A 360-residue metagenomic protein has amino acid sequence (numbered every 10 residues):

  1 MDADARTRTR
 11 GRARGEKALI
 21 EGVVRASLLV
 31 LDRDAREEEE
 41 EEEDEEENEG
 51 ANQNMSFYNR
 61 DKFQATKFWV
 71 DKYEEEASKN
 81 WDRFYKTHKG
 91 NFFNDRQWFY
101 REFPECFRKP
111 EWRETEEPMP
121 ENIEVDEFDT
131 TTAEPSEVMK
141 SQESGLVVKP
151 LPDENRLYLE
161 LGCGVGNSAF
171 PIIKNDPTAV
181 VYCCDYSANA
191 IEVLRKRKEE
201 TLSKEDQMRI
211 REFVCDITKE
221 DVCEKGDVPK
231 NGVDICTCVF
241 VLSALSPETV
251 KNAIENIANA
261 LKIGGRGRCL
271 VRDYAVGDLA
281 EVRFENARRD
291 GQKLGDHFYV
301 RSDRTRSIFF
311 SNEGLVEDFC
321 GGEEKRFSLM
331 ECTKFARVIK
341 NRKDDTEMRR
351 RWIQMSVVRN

Functional and structural regions predicted by a protein language model:
R8-R12: Compositionally biased, intrinsically disordered low-complexity segments enriched in Pro/Arg/Gln/His
G15-E38, E43-Y158, V165-E224, E248 (+1 more regions): Class I (Rossmann-like) S-adenosyl-L-methionine-dependent methyltransferase catalytic domain, capturing the SAM-binding
V222-C236: A short acidic, Gly/Pro-enriched loop at the edge of an enzyme's catalytic core that lines a small-molecule cofactor
V233-T249: A short SAM/SAH-binding and catalytic strip from SAM-dependent methyltransferases
V250-R268: A short glycine-rich, Lys/Arg-flanked "PGG" loop and its adjoining helix->strand segment in the class I
